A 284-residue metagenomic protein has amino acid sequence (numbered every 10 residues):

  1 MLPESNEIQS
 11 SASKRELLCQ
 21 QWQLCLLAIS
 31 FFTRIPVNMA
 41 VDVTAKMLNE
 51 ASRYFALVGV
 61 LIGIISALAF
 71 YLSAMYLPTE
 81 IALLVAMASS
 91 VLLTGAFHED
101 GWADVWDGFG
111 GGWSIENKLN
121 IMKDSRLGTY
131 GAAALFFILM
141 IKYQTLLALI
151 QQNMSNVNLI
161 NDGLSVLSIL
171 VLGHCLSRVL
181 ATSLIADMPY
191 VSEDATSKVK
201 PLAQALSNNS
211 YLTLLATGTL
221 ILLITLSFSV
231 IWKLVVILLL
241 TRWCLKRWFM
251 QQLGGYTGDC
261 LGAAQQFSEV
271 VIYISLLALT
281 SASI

Functional and structural regions predicted by a protein language model:
M1-S89: Topogenic membrane-insertion module of multi-pass membrane proteins
Q23-C25, Y130-A216: A feature for the membrane-embedded catalytic helix bundles of lipid/isoprenoid biosynthetic enzymes
F31, A96-W106, V179-E193: Membrane-water interface of transmembrane alpha-helices
T33-M47, S114-I121, Y190-T196: Non-transmembrane, extramembrane segments of multi-pass ion/lipid transporters
L48-I64, V105-M154, I169, N209-L223 (+2 more regions): Multi-pass membrane catalytic core of lipid/isoprenoid biosynthesis enzymes
R53-F109, G163, L167-G173, V230-Q251: Membrane-embedded alpha-helical segments that form the functional core of polytopic membrane enzymes, especially those
Y211-S227, K233-C244: Hydrophobic core of alpha-helical transmembrane segments in multi-pass integral membrane proteins
R247-V271: Interfacial loop-to-transmembrane junctions
